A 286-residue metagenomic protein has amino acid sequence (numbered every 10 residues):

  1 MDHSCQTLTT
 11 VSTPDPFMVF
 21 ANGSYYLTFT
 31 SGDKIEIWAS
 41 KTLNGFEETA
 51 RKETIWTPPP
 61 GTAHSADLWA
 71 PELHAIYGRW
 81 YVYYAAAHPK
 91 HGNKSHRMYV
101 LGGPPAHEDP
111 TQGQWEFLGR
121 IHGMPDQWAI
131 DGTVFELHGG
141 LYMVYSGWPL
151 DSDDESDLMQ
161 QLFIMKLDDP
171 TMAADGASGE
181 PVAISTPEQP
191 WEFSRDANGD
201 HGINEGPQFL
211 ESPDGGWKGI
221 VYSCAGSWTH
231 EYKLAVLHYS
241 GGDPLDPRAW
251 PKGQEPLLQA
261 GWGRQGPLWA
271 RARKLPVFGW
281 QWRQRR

Functional and structural regions predicted by a protein language model:
M1-R286: Carbohydrate-active catalytic/glycan-binding domains of CAZyme proteins, especially the secreted or lumenal ectodomains
